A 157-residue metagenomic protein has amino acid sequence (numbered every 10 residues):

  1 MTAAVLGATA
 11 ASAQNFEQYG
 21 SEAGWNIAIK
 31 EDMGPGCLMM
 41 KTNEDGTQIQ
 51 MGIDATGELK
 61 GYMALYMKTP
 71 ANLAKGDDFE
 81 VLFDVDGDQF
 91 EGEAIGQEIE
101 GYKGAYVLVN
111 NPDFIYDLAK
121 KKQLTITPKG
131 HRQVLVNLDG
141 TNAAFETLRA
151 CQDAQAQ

Functional and structural regions predicted by a protein language model:
M1-T2: Sec-dependent signal peptide recognition, specifically the positively charged N-region followed immediately by
A8-A10: N-terminal signal peptide c-region/cleavage motif recognized by signal peptidases
A13-Q157: A generic "folded-domain core" signal
